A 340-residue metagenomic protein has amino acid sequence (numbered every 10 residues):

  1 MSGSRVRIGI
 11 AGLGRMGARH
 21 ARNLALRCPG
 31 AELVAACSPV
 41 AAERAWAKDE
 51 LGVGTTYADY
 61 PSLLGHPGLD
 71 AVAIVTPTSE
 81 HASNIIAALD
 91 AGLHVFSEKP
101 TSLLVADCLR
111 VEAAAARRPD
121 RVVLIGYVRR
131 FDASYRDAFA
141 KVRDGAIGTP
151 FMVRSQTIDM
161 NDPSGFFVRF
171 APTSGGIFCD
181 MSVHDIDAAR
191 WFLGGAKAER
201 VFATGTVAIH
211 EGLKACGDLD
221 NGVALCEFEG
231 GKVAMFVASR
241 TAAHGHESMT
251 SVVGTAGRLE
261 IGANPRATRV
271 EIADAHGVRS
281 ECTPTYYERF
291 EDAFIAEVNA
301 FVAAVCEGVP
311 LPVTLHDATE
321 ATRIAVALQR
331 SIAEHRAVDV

Functional and structural regions predicted by a protein language model:
M1-L51, A189: N-terminal Rossmann-like dinucleotide-binding module
M1-R5, A71-I74, A300-V340: C-terminal helix-rich "cap/oligomerization" subdomain common to oxidoreductases
S2, H66, A71-R130, G145: Beta-strand-loop-alpha-helix segment that lines the small-molecule cofactor/substrate pocket of alpha/beta enzymes
A18-A21, A82, V183: Residues forming the Rossmann-fold NAD(P)(H) cofactor-binding site
A35, T55, A71, V122 (+1 more regions): Short, Asp-centered acidic motifs that coordinate Mg2+ and/or phosphate in catalytic or ligand-binding sites
V53-Y60: Conserved SAM-binding strand-loop segment of SAM-dependent methyltransferases
R121, R129-C216, H335: Predominantly a Rossmann-like dinucleotide-binding segment in NAD(P)-dependent oxidoreductases
D187-A267, I295-G308: Contiguous beta-strand/loop segments that form the cofactor/metal-binding neighborhood of enzyme cores
